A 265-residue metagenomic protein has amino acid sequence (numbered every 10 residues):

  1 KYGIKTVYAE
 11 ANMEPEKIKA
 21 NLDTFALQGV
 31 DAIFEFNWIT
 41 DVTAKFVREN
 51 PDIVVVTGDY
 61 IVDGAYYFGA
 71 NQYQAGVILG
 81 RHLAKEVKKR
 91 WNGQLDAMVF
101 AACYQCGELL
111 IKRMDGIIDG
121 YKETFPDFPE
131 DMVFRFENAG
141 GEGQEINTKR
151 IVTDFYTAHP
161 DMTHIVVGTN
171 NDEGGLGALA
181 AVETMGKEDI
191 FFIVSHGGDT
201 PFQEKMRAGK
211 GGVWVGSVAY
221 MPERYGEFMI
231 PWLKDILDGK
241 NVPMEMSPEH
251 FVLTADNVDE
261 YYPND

Functional and structural regions predicted by a protein language model:
K1-D265: A residue-level marker of the well-folded mature domains of exported/periplasmic proteins
